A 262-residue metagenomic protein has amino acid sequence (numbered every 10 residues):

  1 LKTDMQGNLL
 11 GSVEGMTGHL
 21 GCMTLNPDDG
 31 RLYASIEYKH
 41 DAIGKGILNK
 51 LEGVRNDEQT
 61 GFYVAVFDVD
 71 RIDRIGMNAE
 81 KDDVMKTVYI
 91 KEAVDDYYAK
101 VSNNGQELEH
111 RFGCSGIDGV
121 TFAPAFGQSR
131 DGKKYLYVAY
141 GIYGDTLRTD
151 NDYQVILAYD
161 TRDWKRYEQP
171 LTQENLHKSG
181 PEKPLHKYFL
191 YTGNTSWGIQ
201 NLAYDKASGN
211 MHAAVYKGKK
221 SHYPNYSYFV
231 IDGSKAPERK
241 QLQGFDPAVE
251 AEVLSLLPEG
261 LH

Functional and structural regions predicted by a protein language model:
L1-T24: N-terminal carbohydrate-binding/catalytic regions of secreted carbohydrate-active enzymes
K2-M5, I47-I75, T149-E168, T172 (+1 more regions): Beta-propeller blade signature
L10-G11, R71-I117, T161-S196, E238-L256: Surface-exposed loop and turn segments in beta-propeller and other repeat-based domains that flank or scaffold
G18-C22, N26-T87: Long, hydrophobic, well-ordered secondary-structure blocks that form the structural core and pocket-lining surfaces
G21-D41, E107-Y135, T195-G209, L257-H262: Structural signature of eukaryotic scaffold interfaces centered on beta-propeller domains
Y38-I43, I142-T146, K217-S221: Short glycine/acidic-enriched loop and turn motifs that connect beta-strands
D68, P124, V138-I142, D160 (+1 more regions): Short, structured patches in soluble enzyme cores that scaffold and shape functional sites
K187-G260: Loop/turn-rich, solvent-exposed surfaces of beta-rich toroidal or solenoidal domains
